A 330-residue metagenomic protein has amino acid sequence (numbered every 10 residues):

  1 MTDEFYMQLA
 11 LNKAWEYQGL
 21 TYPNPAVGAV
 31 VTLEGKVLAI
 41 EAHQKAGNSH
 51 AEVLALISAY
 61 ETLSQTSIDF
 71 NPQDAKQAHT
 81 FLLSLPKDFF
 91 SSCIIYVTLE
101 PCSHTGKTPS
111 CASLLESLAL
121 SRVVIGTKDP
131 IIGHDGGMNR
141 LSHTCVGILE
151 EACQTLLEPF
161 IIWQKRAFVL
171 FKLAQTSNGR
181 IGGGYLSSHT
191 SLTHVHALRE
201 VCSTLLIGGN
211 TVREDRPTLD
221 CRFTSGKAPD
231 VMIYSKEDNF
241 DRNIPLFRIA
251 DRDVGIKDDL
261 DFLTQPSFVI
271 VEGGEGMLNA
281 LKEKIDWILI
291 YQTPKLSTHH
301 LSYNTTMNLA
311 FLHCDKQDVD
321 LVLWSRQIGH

Functional and structural regions predicted by a protein language model:
M1-T21, D74-S92, H104-H330: Zinc-dependent deaminase
W15-Y22, V37, K45, A59-T62 (+1 more regions): N-terminal lobe of the biotin/lipoate ligase/transferase fold
A26-G35, F171-A174, L323: Short beta-strand scaffold segments in enzyme catalytic cores
V37-L38, I181: Hydrophobic "anchor" residues
A42, S49-H50, I95-L114: Local cysteine-cluster metal-coordination motifs and their immediate loop/turn environment, predominantly Fe-S cluster
K45-S58, T62, L192-T193: A short, polar/charged loop-to-alpha-helix boundary motif
A55-D74, S203-L206: Short, solvent-exposed cationic patches
